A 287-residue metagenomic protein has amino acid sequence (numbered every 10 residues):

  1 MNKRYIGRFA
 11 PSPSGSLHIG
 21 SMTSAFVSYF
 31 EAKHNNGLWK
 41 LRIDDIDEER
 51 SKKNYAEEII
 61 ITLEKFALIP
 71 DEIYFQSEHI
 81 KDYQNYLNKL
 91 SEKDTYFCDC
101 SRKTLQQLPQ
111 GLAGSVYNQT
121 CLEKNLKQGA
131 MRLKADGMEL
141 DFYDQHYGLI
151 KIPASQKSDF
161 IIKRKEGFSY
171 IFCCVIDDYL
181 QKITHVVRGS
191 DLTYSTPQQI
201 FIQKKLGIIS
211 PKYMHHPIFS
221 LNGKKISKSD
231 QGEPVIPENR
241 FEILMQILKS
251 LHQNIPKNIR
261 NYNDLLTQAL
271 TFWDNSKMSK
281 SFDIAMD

Functional and structural regions predicted by a protein language model:
M1-L112, D191-I208, K257-D264: N-terminal Rossmann-like or analogous alpha/beta NTP/dinucleotide-binding catalytic cores that position adenine
M1-S14, Q128, M138, K224-D287: Non-catalytic terminal extensions that flank enzyme cores
P11, I19, F168-S169, I243: Hydrophobic alpha-helical context, especially transmembrane and signal-peptide helices
H18, H34, H79, H146 (+3 more regions): Histidine (H) residue identity feature
Y29, W39, I46, I61-L63 (+5 more regions): Bulky hydrophobic/aromatic packing residues
I60-I69, K89-R102, Y117-A130, Q231-I247 (+1 more regions): Short, Lys/Arg-enriched charge-dense amphipathic segments
F75-I80, L133, G207-P211, N222-G223 (+1 more regions): Low-complexity, flexible helical/coil segments
R102-P237, D287: Active-site cores that bind ATP or allylic diphosphates and position pyrophosphate for catalysis
